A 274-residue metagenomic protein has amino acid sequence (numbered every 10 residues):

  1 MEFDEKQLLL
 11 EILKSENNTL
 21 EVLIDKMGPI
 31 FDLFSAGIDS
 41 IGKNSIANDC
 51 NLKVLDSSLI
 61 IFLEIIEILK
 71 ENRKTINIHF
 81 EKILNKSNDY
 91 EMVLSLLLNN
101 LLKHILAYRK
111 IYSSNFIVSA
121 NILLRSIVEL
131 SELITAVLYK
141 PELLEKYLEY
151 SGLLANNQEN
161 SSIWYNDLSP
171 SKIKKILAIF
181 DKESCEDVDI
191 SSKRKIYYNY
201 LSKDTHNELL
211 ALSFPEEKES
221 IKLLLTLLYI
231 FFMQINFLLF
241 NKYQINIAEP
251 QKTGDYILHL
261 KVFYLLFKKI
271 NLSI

Functional and structural regions predicted by a protein language model:
M1-E129, I134, E142-I274: A cross-kingdom marker of C-terminal helix-rich interaction/assembly modules
